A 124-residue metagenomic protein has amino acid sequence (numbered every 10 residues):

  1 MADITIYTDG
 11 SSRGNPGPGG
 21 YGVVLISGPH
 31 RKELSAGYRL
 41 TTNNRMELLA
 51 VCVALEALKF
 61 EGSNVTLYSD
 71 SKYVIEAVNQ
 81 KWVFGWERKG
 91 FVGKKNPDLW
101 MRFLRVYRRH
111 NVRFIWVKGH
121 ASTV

Functional and structural regions predicted by a protein language model:
M1-R45, V53-S63: RNase H-like nuclease fold core
T8-P18, C52-V124: RNase H catalytic domain
